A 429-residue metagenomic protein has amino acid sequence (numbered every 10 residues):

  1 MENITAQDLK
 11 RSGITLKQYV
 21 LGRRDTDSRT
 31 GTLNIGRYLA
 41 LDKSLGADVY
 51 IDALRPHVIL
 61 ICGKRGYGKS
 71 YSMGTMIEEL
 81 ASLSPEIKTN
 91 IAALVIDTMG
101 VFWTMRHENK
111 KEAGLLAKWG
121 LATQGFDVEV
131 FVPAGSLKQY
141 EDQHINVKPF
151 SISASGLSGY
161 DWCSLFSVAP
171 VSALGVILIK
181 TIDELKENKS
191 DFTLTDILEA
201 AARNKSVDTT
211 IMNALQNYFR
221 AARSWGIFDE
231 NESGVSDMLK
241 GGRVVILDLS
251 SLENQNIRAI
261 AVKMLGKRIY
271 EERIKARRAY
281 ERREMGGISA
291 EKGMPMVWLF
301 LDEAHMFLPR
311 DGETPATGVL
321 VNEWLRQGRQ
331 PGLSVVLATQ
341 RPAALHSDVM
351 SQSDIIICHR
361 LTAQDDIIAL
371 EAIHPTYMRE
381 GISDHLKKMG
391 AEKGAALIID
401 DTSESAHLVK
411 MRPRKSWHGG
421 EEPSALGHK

Functional and structural regions predicted by a protein language model:
M1-K64, Y71-N90, I288-G293, V319: Basic- and hydrophobic-enriched, low-structure N-terminal and domain-boundary segments that flank ATP-binding catalytic
R55-P56, T75-E323, Q330, K388-E404: P-loop NTPase motor domains
I59, V245, V336: Conserved beta-strand position immediately N-terminal to the Walker
K64-G68, P295, G312-V319, A344 (+1 more regions): Alpha-helix capping and helix-loop boundary segments enriched in small/acidic/polar residues
R65-S70, V336-Q340: Ser/Thr-glycine-rich phosphate-binding loops at phosphate-binding pockets of nucleotides, nucleotide cofactors
W324-H407: Conserved ATP-driven motor cores of ASCE-family P-loop NTPases powering translocation/secretion/packaging/pilus
A391-K429: Conserved P-loop NTPase motor module
